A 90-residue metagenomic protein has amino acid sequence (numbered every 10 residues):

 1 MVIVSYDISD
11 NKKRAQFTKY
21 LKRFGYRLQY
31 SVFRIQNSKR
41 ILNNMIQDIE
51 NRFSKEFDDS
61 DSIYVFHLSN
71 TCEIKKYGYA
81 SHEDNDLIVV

Functional and structural regions predicted by a protein language model:
M1, R27-V32, S54, Y64 (+1 more regions): Generic detector of short, locally flexible boundary/turn motifs and exposed helical patches
M1-V32, Q36-I41: Extended, hydrophobic alpha-helical segments
D7-N11, S38-N44, S62-V65, E83-N85: Short linear motifs at secondary-structure transitions and domain/linker junctions
Q16, N43-M45, K75: Short acidic, gly/pro-rich beta-turn/loop elements at beta-sheet edges and active-site/ligand-binding grooves
K19-K22, I49-K55, I74-K76: Intrinsically disordered, low-complexity boundary segments flanking structured domains
K19-Y20, M45, H82, V89: Short leucine-rich amphipathic alpha-helices used at interfaces
Q36-D59, S69: Short, intrinsically disordered low-complexity segments
K55-V90: C-terminal structural segments of small proteins and small subunits
